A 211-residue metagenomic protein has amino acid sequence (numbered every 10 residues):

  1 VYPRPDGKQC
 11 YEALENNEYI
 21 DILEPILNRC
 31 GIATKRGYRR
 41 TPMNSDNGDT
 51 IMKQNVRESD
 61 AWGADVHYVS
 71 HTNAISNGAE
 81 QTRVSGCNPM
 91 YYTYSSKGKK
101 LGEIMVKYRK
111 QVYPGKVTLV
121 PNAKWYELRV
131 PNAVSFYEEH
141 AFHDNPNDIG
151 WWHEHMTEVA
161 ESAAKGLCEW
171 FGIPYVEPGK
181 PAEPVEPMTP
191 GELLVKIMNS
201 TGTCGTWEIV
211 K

Functional and structural regions predicted by a protein language model:
V1-C87, Y92, S96: Catalytic-core regions of hydrolytic enzymes
Y2, K8, E58-W62, V66-T72 (+2 more regions): Active-site-adjacent mobile loop/cap segments within catalytic or ligand-binding domains
C10-E18, D49-K53, S95-K100, G150-E158 (+2 more regions): Soluble non-cytosolic domains of exported or imported proteins
E18-R29, Y91, S96-G115, I149-G179: Long, well-ordered alpha-helical scaffolding segments within enzyme catalytic domains, especially pronounced
E24, V56, V106, V134 (+1 more regions): Short glycine-/small-residue-rich flexible loop motifs, especially phosphate/cofactor-binding loops
G31-G37, G115-T118, K211: Short, well-structured beta-strand/strand-turn elements
P178-M188: Acidic, proline-/serine-/threonine-rich low-complexity intrinsically disordered repeat tracts
E192, K196-V210: Extracytoplasmic Gram-positive cell-surface binding/anchoring modules and repeats
